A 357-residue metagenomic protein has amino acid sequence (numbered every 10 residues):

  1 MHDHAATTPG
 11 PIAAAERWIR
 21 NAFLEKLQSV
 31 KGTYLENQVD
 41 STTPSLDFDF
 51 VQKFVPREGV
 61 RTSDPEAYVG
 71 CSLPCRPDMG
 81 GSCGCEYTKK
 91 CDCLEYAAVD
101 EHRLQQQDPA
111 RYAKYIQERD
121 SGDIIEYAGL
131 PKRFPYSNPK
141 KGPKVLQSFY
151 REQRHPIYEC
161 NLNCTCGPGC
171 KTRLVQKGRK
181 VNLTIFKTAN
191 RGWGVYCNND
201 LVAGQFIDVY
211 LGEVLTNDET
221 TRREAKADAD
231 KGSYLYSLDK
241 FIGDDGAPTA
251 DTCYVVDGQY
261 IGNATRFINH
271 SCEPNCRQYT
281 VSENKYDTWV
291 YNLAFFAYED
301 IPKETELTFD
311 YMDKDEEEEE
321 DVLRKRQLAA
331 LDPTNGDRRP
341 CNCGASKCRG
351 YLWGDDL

Functional and structural regions predicted by a protein language model:
M1-G192, P340, A345-L357: Accessory low-complexity/Zn-finger-associated flanking regions of SET/PR-domain chromatin methyltransferases
M1-Q28, V209-T252, I261-A264, H270-L357: C-terminal SET catalytic tail plus cysteine-rich post-SET Zn-binding segment of SAM-dependent SET-domain
C75, V195, A294-A297: Short beta-strand element of the conserved SAM-dependent methyltransferase core
R111-G142, L146-Q147, E152-Y158, L162-N163 (+2 more regions): Catalytic cores of histone-lysine modification enzymes
